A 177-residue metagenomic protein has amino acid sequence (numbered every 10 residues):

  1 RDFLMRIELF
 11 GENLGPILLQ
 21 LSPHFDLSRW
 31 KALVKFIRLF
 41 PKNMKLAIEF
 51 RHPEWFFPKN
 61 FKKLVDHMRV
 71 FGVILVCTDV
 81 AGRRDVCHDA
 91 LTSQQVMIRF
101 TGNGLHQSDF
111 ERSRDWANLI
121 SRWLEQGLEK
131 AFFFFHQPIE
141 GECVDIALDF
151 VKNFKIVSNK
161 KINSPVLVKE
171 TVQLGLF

Functional and structural regions predicted by a protein language model:
R1-F177: Residues lining hydrophobic/aromatic ligand-binding pockets adjacent to catalytic sites
